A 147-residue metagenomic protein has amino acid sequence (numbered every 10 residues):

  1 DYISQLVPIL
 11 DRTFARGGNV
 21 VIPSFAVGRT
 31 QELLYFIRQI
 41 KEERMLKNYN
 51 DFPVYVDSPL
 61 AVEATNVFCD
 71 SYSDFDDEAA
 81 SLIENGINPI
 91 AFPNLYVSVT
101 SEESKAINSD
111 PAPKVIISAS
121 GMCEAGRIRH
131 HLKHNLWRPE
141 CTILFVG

Functional and structural regions predicted by a protein language model:
D1-G147: Acidic/His-rich, metal-assisted hydrolase cores and their charged scaffolds
